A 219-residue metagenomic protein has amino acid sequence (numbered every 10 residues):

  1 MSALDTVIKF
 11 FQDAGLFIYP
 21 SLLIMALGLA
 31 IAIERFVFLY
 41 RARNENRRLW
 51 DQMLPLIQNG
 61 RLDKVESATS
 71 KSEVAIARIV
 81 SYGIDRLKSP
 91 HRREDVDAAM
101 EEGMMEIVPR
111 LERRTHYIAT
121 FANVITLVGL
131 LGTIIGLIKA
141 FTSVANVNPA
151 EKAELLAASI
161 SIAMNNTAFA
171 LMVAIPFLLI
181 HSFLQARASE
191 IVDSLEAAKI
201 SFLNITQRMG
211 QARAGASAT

Functional and structural regions predicted by a protein language model:
M1-R48: Hydrophobic membrane-targeting segments
V7, D13, E106, E151 (+1 more regions): Periplasmic/extracellular loop-to-transmembrane helix junction in inner-membrane transport proteins
F11, I24, I125-V128, G132 (+2 more regions): Short glycine- and Lys/Arg-enriched binding-loop motifs that mark or flank ligand-binding interfaces
A14-I18, I107, L111-I125, S159 (+1 more regions): Loop-to-transmembrane-helix entry motif
G15, L29, V65, V80 (+3 more regions): Residue-level signature of catalytic and energy-coupling elements of molecular machines, predominantly ATP/GTP-dependent
I18-I31, A122-G129, V173-F177: Alpha-helical transmembrane segments of integral membrane proteins
N44-V128, I135-P149, S182-T219: Predominantly long cytosolic amphipathic alpha-helical stalk/bundle segments
E154-H181, Q185: Pore-lining and gate-forming transmembrane alpha-helices of multi-pass membrane transport proteins
